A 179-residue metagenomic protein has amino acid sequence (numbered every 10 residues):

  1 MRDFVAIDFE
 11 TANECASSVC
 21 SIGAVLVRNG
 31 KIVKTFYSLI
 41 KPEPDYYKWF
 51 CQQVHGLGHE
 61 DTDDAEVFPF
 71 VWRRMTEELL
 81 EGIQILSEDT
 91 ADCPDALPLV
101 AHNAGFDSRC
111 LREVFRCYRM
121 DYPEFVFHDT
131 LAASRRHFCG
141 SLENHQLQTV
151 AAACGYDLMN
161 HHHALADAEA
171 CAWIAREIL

Functional and structural regions predicted by a protein language model:
M1-C117, E124, G140, N144-H162: Conserved non-catalytic scaffold segment of RNase H-like nuclease domains
T11-N13, A132, A170: Short, glycine/acidic-enriched loop or turn micro-motifs at the edges of active sites
D107, V126, D167-A170: Catalytic-loop motifs flanking and including active-site residues across diverse enzymes
H128-N144: Short alpha-helix plus adjacent loop in nuclease-associated cores
A132-R135, A152, W173-R176: Generic alpha-helical structural context detector
H163-R176: Acidic, divalent-metal-coordinating active-site segment for phosphoryl/phosphodiester hydrolysis, typified by short
L179: Solvent-exposed interhelical
